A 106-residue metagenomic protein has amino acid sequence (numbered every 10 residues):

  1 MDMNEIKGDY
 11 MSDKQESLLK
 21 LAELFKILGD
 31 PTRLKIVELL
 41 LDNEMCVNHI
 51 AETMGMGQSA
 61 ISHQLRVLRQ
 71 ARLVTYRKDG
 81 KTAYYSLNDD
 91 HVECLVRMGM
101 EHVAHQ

Functional and structural regions predicted by a protein language model:
M1-L28, C94, Q106: N-terminal leader segment of winged-helix/HTH proteins
E16-S59, D79, A83-D90: N-terminal helix-turn-helix DNA-binding core of bacterial DNA-binding proteins
K26, H63-R66, L87, V103: Generic helix-packing signal
V37, Q70-A71: Extended rod-forming repeat segments used as scaffolds/tethers
E52, H63, R69-Q70: Alpha-helical residues within the helix-turn-helix
S86-E101: Short, Lys/Arg-rich amphipathic alpha-helical interaction segments that bind nucleic acids or acidic protein surfaces
